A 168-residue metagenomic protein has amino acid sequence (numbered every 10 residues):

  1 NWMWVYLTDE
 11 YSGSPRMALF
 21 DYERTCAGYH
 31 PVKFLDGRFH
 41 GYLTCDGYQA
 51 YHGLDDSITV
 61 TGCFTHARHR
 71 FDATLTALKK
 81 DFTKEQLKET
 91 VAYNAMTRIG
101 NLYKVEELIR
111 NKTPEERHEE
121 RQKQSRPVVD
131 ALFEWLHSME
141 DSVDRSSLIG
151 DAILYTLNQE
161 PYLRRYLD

Functional and structural regions predicted by a protein language model:
N1-D168: Catalytic center-proximal scaffold of phosphoryl-transfer enzymes
